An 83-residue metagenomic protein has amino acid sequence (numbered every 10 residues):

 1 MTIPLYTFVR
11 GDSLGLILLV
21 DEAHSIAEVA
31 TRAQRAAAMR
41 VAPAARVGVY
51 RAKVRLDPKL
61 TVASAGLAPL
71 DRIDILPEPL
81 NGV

Functional and structural regions predicted by a protein language model:
M1-V83: Ubiquitin system architectures
